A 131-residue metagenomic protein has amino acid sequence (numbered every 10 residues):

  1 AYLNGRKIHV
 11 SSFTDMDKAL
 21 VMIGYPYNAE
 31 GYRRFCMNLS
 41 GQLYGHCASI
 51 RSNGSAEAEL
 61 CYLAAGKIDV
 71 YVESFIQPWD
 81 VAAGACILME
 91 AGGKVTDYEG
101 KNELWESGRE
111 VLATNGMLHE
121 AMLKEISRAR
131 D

Functional and structural regions predicted by a protein language model:
I8-D131: An extended, acidic
